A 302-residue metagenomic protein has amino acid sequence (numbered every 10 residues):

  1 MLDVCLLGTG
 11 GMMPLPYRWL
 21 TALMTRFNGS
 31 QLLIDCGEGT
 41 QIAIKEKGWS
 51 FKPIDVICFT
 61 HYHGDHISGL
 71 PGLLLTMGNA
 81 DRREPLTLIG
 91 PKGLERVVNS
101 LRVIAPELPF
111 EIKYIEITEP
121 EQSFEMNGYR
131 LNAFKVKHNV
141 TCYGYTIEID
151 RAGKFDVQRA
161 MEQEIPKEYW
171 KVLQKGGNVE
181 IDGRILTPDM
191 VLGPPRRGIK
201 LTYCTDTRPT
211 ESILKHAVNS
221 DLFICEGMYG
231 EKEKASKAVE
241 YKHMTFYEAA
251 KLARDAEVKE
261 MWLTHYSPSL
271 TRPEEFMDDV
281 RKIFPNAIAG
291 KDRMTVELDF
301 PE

Functional and structural regions predicted by a protein language model:
M1-K47, R83-P85, Y145-I147, G193-C204 (+1 more regions): Conserved beta-strand hairpin/beta-sheet module of binuclear metal-dependent hydrolase folds, prominently
C5, I89, K113-T118, N132-F134 (+1 more regions): General small-molecule cofactor/ligand-binding pocket signal
L15, Y129-Y203, T207-H216, L222-I224: Active-site-proximal loop/helix segment associated with metal-binding centers of metalloenzymes
I34-G37, I54-Y62, G90-P91, L201-T207 (+3 more regions): Active-site neighborhood of phospho(di)ester-bond hydrolases with catalytic His/Asp-centered motifs
E38-I89, K113-T118: Active-site metal-binding motif and surrounding structural segment of the metallo-beta-lactamase
G69-M77, V98-L101, T271-D279: Metal-dependent catalytic neighborhoods of phosphoester/phosphodiester hydrolases
G93-V103, Y114-E119: A gly/proline- and charged-residue-enriched helix-loop-helix capping module
E121, T210-E302: Binuclear metal-ion centers of metallo-dependent hydrolases, dominated by the metallo-beta-lactamase
